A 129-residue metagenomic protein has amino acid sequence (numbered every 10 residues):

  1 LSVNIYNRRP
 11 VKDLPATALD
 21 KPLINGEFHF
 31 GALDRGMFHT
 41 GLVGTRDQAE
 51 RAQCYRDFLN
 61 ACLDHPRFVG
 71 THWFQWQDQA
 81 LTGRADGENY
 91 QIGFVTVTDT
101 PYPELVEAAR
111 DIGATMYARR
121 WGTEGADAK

Functional and structural regions predicted by a protein language model:
L1-D57: Extracellular glycoside hydrolase catalytic/binding regions
N4, T71-F74: Conserved residues at the C-terminal ends of beta-strands
L19-L23, D64-G70: Loop/turn elements at helix/coil->beta-strand transitions in domains of secreted/extracellular proteins
L59-L63: Non-transmembrane alpha-helical segments in soluble domains of secreted/periplasmic/extracellular proteins
F74-K129: Aromatic-rich peripheral "rim/lid" segments of glycoside hydrolase catalytic domains that contact and position glycan
